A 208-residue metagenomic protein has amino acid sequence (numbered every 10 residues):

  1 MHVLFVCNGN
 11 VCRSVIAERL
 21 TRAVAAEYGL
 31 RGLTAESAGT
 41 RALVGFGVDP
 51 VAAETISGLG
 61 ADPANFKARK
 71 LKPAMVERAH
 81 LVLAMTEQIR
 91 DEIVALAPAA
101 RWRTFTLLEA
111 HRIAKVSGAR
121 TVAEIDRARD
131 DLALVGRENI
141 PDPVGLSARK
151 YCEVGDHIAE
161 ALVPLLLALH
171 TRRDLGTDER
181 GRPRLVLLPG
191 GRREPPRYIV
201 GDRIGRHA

Functional and structural regions predicted by a protein language model:
M1-A208: Short polar/charged helix/loop
